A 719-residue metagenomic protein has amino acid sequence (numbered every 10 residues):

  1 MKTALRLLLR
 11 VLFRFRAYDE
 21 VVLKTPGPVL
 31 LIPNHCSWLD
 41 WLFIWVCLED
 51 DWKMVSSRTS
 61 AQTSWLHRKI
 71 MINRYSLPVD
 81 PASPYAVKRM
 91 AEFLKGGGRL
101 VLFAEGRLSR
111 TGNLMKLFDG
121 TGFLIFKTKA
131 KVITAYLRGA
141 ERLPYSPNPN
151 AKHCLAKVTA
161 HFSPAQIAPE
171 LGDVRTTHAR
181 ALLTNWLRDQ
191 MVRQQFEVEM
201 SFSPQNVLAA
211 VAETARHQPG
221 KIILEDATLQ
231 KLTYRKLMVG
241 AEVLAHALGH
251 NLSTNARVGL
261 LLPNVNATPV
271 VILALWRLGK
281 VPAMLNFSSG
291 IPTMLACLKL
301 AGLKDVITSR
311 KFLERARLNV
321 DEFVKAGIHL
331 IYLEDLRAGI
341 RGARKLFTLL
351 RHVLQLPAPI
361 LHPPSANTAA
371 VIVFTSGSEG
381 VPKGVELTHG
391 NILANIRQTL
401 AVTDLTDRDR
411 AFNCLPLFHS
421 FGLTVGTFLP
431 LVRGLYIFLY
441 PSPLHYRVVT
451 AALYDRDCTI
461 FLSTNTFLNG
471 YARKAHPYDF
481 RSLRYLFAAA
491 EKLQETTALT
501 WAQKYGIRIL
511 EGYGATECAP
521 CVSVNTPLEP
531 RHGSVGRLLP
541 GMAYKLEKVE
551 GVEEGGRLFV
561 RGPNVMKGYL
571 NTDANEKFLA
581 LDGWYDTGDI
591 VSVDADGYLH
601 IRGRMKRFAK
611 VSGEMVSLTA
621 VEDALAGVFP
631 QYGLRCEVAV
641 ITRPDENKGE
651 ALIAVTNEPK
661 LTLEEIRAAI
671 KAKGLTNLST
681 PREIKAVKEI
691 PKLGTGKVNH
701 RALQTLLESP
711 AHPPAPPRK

Functional and structural regions predicted by a protein language model:
Y85-V211: Non-catalytic C-terminal accessory region of glycerolipid acyltransferases and related lyso-lipid remodeling enzymes
H250, R277-T348, P659-T662: Structural core segment of the AMP-binding/adenylate-forming
V306, G562, K567-G568, D582 (+2 more regions): AMP-binding/adenylate-forming catalytic core of the ANL superfamily
L330-L333, R337-F374, V381, D404-R410 (+1 more regions): Conserved pre-ATP/AMP-binding loop-to-beta segment of ANL
L333, T348-L349, C458-L462, A472-R531 (+1 more regions): Gly/Ser/Thr-rich phosphate-binding loop
L333-E334, C636, E650, G674-V698 (+1 more regions): AMP-binding/adenylate-forming catalytic domain of the ANL superfamily
L393-R410, F418-T459, K474: Conserved AMP-binding/adenylation subdomain of ANL enzymes
R537-G541, E550-L581, E614-V616: Conserved ATP/PPi-binding loop(s) of AMP-dependent carboxylate-activating enzymes
